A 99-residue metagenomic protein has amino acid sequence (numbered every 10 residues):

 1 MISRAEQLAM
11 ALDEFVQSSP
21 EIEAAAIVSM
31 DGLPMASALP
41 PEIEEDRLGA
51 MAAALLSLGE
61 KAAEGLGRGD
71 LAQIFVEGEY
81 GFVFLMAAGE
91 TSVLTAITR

Functional and structural regions predicted by a protein language model:
M1-R99: Non-catalytic interaction/Regulatory regions outside core domains
